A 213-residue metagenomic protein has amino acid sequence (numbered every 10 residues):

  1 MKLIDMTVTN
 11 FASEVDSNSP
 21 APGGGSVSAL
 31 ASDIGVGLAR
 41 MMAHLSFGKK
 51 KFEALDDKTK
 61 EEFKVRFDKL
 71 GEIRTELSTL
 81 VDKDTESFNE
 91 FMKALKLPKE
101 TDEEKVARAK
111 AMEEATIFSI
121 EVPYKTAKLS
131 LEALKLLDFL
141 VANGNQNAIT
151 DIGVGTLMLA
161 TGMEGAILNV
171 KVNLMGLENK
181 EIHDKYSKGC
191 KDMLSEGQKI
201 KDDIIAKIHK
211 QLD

Functional and structural regions predicted by a protein language model:
L3-P22: Short, hydrophobic/aliphatic alpha-helical segments
I4-M6, K125, E132, V172-N173: Polytopic transmembrane helical bundles with strong interfacial aromatic enrichment
S17-R40, A148-A166: Conserved phosphate/anionic-ligand binding catalytic regions in large, soluble enzymes, centered on
F52-N89: A structural-propensity feature for long, helix-poor, extended segments
R66, L70-L77, P123, S130 (+1 more regions): Amphipathic alpha-helical coiled-coil segments
L80-P98, K201-D213: Long, charge-rich low-complexity segments
D84, F88-L157: Amphipathic alpha-helical interface segments
A133, A148-K207: Preference for long, well-ordered alpha-helical segments
